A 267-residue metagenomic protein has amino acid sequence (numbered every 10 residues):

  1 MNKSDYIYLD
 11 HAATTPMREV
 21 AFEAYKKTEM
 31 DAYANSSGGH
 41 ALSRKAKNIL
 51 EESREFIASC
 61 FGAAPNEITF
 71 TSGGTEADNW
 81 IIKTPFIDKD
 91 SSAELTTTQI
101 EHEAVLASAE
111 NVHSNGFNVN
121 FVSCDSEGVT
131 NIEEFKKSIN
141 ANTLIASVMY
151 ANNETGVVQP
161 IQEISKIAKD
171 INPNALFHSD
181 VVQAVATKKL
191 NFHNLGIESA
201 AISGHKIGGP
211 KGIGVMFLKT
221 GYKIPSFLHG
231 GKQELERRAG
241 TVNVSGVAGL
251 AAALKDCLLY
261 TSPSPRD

Functional and structural regions predicted by a protein language model:
M1-G38: N-terminal "arm"/small-domain region of PLP-dependent enzymes with the aminotransferase-like
M30-D31, S245-L259: Amphipathic alpha-helix from the class-I
S36-E76, W80: Conserved N-terminal alpha-helix of the aminotransferase class I/II PLP-enzyme fold
P85-L106, N118, S123: Conserved PLP-anchoring active-site segment centered on the Schiff-base-forming lysine
N120, C124-A184: Active-site phosphate-binding strand-loop segment of PLP-dependent enzymes
N194-A252: Active-site PLP attachment segment
Y260-D267: Conserved small/polar residues in nucleotide/adenosyl-binding loops
